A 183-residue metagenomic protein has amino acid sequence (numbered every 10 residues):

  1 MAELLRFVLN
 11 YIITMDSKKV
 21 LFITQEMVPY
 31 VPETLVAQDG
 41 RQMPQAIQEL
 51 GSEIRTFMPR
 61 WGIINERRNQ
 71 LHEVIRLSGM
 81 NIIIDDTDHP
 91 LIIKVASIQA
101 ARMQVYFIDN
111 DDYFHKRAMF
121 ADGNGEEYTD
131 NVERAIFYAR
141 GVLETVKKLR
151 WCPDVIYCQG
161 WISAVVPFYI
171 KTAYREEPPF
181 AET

Functional and structural regions predicted by a protein language model:
E3-T14: Short, Lys/Arg-enriched N-terminal segments with co-localized hydrophobic residues within the first ~10-30 amino acids
D16-E33, M58-R60: Nucleotide-activated donor-dependent transferases that construct or modify glycoconjugates
L21, R55, V155-Y157: A structural signal for isolated positions on well-ordered beta-strands in alpha/beta enzyme cores
E26-D39, N65-R67: A short, glycine/small-residue-rich beta-strand->loop->alpha-helix junction that serves as a flexible
Q42-S52: A short, Lys/Arg-enriched amphipathic alpha-helix followed by its capping loop at the start of a domain
S52-I54, V105, P153, T183: Hydrophobic anchor at the start of a short beta-strand that flanks the dinucleotide cofactor-binding loop
T56, R60-K148: A conserved catalytic-core segment of Leloir-type glycosyltransferases
N131-T183: Conserved nucleotide-sugar donor-interacting segment of glycosyltransferase catalytic cores, predominantly GT-B
